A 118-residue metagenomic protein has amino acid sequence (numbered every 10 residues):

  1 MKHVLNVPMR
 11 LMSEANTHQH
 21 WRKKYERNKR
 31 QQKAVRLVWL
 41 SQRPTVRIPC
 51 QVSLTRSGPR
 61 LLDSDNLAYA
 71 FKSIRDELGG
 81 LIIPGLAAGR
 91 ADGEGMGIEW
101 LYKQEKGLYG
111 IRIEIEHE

Functional and structural regions predicted by a protein language model:
M1-E118: Catalytic phosphate/metal-binding cores of nucleic-acid and nucleotide-processing enzymes, i.e., regions that mediate
